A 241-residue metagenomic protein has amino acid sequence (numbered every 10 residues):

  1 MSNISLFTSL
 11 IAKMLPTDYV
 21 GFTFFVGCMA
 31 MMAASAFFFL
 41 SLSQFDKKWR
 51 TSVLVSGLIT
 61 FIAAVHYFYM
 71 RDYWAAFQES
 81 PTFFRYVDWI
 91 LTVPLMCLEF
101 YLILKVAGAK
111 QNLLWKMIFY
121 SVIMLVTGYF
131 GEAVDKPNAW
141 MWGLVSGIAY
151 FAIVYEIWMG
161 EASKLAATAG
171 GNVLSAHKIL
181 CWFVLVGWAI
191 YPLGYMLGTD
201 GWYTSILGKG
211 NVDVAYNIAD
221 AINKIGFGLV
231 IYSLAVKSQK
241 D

Functional and structural regions predicted by a protein language model:
S2-M31, A139: Hydrophobic transmembrane alpha-helical segments in integral membrane proteins
D18-Q44, G57, F61: First transmembrane helix
A30, S52-M70, A189-G198: Hydrophobic alpha-helical transmembrane segments of multi-pass membrane proteins
A33-F37, L98-E99, T127, A149-G171 (+3 more regions): Alpha-helical transmembrane segments in multipass membrane proteins, preferentially the mid-helix core
F37-L40, R71, Y86-L125, Y129-A133: Internal transmembrane alpha-helix with an interfacial aromatic "cap," most often the third helix
K47-G57, A109-M117, H177-C181: Membrane-interfacial loop-to-transmembrane alpha-helix junctions, especially the N-terminal start
A63-Y86, F130-D135: Helix-loop junctions on the outward
E156-M159, I179-D241: C-terminal transmembrane-bundle signature of multipass membrane proteins, characterized by strong activation on
